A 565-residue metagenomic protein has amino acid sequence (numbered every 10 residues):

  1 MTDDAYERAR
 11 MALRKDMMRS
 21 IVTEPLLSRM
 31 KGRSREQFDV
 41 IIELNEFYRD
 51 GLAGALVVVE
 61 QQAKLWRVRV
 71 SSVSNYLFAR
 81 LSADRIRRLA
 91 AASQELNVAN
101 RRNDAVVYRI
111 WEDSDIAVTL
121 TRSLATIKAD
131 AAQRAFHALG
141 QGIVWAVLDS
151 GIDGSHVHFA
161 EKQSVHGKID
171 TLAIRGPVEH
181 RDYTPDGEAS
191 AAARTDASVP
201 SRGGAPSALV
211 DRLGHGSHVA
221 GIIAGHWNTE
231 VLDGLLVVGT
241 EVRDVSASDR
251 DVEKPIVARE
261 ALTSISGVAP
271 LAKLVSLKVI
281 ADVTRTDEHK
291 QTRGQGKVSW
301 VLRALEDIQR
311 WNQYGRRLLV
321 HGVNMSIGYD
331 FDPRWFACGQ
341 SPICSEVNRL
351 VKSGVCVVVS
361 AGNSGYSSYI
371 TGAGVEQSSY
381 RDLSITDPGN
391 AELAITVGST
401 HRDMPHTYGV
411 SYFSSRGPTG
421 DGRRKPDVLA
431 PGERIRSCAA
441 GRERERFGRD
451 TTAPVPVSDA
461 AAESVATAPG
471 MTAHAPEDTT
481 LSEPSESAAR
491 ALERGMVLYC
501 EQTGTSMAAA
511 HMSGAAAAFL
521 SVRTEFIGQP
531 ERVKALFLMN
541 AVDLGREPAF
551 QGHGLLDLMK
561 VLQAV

Functional and structural regions predicted by a protein language model:
M1-F78, A83-A131: Autoinhibitory N-terminal propeptides
V40-E43, F47-D50, D211, P255-L262 (+7 more regions): Substrate-binding/access-modulating region of protease and related hydrolase catalytic domains
L44-E46, L81, E112-S114, V147-G151 (+10 more regions): Active-site-proximal beta-strand/loop segments in catalytic clefts of secreted hydrolases
R88, N100-R102, V144-I152: Hydrophobic or amphipathic alpha-helical targeting/insertion segments
A132-L139, S150-V268, K273, V283-K290 (+4 more regions): Active-site core segment of subtilase-fold serine proteases
A160, V165, A189-P200, S207 (+7 more regions): Structured lumen-facing ectodomains of secretory-pathway proteins
D251-V257, A261, S266, A272 (+4 more regions): C-terminal subdomain of the subtilisin-like protease fold in secreted/lumenal serine endopeptidases
A509-R523: Short, small-residue alpha-helix embedded
